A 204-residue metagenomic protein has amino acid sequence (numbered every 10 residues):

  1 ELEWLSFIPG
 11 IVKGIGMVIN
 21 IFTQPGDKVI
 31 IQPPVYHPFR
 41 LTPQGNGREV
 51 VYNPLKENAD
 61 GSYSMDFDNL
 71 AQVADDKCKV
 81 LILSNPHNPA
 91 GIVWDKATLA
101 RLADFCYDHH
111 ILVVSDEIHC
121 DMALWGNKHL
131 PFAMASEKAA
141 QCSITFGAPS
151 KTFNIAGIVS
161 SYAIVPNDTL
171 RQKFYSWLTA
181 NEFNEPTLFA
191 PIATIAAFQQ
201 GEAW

Functional and structural regions predicted by a protein language model:
E1-D104, D121-M122, H129-M134: Conserved core of the PLP fold type I
T23, D75, L112, E137-A140 (+1 more regions): Alpha-helix termination/capping residues and helix-transition junctions
N46, D108-H109, A139: Helix C-cap/helix->beta junction micro-motif
D76-K77, D108-H109, W177, Q200: Structured helix-beta-strand junction loops
V80, L112, I144: Short, Asp-centered acidic motifs that coordinate Mg2+ and/or phosphate in catalytic or ligand-binding sites
W125-K128, G157-V159: Short aromatic-enriched loop/helix-cap "lid" or pocket-rim segments at secondary-structure transitions that line
C142-W204: PLP-dependent aminotransferase class I/II
